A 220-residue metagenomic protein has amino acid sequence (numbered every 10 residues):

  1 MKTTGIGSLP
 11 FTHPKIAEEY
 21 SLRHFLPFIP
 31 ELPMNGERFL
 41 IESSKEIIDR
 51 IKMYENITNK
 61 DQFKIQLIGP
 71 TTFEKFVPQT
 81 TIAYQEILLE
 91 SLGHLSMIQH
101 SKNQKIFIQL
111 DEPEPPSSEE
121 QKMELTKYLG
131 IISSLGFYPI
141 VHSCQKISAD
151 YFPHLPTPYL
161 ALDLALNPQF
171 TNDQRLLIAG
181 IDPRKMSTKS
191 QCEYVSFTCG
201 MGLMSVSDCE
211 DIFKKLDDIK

Functional and structural regions predicted by a protein language model:
M1-L88, F137-P139, D150-A179, R184-E193 (+1 more regions): Alpha/beta catalytic barrel-like cores
K60, L89-F107, K127-I140, D218-I219: Secondary-structure boundary elements
Q66-F76, N103-E124: Active-site-proximal loop/short-helix segments that contain or immediately flank catalytic acid/base residue(s)
Q121-P153: N-terminal active-site wall of soluble small-molecule enzyme domains
F197: Structured mid-domain segments that build the active-site/substrate or prosthetic-cofactor binding neighborhood
